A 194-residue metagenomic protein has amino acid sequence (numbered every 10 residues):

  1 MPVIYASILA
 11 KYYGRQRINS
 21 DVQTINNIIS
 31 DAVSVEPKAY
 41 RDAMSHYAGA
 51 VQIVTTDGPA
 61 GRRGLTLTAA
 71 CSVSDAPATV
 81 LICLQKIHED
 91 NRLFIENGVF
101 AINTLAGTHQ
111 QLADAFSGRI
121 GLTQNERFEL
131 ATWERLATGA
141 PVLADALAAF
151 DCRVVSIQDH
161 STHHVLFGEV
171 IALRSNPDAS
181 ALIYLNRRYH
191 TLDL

Functional and structural regions predicted by a protein language model:
P2-L194: Basic, polyanion-binding surface patches
